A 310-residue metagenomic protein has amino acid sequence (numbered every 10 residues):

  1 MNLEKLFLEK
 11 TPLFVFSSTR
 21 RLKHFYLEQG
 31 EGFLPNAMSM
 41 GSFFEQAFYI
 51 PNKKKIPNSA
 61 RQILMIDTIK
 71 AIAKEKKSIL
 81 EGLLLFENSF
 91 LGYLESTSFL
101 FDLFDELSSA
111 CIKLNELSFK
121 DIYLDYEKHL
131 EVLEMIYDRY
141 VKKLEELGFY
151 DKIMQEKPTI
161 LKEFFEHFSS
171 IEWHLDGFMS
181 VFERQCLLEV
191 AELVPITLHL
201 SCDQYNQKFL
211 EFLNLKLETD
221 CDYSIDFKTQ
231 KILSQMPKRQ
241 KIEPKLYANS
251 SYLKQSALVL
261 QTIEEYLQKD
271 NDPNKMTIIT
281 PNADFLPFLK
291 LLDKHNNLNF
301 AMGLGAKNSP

Functional and structural regions predicted by a protein language model:
M1-L34, E166-H167, D176-P310: Conserved motor-region signature of P-loop NTPase helicases/translocases
T19-E166: Basic/charged alpha-beta structural segments of nucleotide/phosphate-handling enzymes
K120-E127, E131, K143-L147, W173-F178 (+4 more regions): Generic amphipathic alpha-helical segments used as scaffolds and interaction surfaces in large, multi-domain proteins
S170: Hydrophobic "anchor" residues on beta-strands that sit immediately upstream of conserved functional sites
